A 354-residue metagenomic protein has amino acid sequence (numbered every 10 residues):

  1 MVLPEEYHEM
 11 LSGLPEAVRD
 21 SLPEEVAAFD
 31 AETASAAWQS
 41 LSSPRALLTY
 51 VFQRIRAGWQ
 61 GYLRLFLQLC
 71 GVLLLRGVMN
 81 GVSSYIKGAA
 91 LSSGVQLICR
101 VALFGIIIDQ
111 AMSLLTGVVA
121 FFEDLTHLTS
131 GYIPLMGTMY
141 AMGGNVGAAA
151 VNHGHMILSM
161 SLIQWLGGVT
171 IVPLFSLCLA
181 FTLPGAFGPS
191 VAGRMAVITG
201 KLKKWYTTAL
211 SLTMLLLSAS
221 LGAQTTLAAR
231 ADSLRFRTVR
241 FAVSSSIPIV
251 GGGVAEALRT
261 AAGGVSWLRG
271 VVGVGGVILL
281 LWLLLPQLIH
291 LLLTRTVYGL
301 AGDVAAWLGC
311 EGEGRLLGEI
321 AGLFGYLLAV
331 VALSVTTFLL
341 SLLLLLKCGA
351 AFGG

Functional and structural regions predicted by a protein language model:
M1-Q96, Q110-T129, N145-S161, A196 (+6 more regions): Gly/Ser-rich, low-complexity
S84-A89, G188-W205, A305-G314: Membrane interface segments of multi-pass transport proteins and intramembrane proteases
L97-Q110, T129-V146, L166-L174, C178: Mid-bilayer segments of alpha-helical transmembrane spans in multi-pass integral membrane proteins that mediate
H155-A219: Loop-centered beta-sheet repeat module
T170, W205, A209-T213, L268 (+3 more regions): Hydrophobic transmembrane alpha-helical segments of multi-pass transport and channel proteins
G270-E311: Helical hairpin unit composed of two closely spaced alpha helices linked by a short loop
L308-A329: Interfacial loop-to-transmembrane junctions
